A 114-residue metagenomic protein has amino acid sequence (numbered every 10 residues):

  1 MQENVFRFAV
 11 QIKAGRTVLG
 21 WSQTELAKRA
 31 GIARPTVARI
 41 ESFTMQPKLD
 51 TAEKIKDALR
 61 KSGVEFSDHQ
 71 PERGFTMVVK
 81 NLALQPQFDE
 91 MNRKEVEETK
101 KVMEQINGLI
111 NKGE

Functional and structural regions predicted by a protein language model:
M1-T17, K56: A short, Lys/Arg-rich alpha-helix, primarily the initiator
V10-E25, N81-Q85, D89: Short basic helix-loop element that most often maps to the first helix and adjoining turn of HTH DNA-binding modules
E25, T36, K54: Residues in the helix-turn-helix
R29, R39, T51, H69 (+1 more regions): Cell-envelope/extracellular anchoring and linker segments
G31-P47: Recognition helix of helix-turn-helix/homeodomain-like DNA-binding domains that insert into the DNA major groove
D50-S67: DNA major-groove recognition helix of helix-turn-helix/homeodomain DNA-binding modules
V64-G108: Short, charged recognition helix plus adjacent turn of helix-turn-helix-like nucleic-acid-binding domains
G108-E114: Mid-protein regulatory/catalytic core that forms ligand/cofactor-binding pockets and protein-protein interaction
